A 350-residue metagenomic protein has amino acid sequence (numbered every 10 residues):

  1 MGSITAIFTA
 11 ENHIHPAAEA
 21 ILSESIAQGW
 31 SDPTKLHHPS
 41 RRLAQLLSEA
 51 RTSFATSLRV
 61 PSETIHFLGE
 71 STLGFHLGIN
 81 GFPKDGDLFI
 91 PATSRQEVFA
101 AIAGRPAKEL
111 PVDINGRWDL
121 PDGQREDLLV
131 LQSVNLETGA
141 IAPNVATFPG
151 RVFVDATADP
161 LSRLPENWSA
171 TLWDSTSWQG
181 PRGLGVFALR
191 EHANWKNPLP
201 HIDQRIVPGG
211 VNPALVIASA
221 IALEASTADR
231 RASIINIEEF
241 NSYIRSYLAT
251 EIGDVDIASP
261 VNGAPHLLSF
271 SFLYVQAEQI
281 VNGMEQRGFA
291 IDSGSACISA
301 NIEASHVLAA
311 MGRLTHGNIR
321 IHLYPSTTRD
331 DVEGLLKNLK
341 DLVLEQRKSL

Functional and structural regions predicted by a protein language model:
M1-L350: Pyridoxal 5′-phosphate
